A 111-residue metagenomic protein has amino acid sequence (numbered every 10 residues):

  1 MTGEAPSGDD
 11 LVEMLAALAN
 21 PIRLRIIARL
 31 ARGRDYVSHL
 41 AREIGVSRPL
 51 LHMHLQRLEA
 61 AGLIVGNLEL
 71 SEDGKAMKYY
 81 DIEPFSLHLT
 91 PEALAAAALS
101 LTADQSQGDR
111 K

Functional and structural regions predicted by a protein language model:
M1-S7: Long, low-complexity, charged/polar intrinsically disordered regions in eukaryotic proteins
D10-L50, E72, A76-D81: N-terminal helix-turn-helix DNA-binding core of bacterial DNA-binding proteins
R42, E59-A60: Alpha-helical residues within the helix-turn-helix
H54: Residues within the DNA-recognition helix of helix-turn-helix
A61-D73: Beta-hairpin "wing" of winged helix-turn-helix
S71-K111: Conserved segment of winged-helix/HTH DNA-binding domains
